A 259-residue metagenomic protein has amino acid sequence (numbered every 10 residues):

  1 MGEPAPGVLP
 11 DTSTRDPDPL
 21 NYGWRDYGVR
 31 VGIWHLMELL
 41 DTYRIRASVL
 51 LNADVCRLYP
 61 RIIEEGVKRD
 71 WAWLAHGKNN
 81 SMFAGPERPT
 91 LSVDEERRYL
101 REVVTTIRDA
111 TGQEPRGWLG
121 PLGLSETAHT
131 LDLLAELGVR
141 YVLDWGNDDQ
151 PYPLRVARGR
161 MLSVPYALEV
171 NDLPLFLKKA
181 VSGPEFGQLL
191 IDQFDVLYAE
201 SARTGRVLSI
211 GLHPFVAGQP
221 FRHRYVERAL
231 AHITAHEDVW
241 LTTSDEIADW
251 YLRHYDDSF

Functional and structural regions predicted by a protein language model:
M1-L119, G123-L162, G187-I210, V216-F259: Catalytic alpha-helical scaffold of carbohydrate-active enzymes acting on polysaccharides/glycoconjugates
S163-E185, G205: Positively charged, amphipathic and often flexible ligand-engagement surfaces
